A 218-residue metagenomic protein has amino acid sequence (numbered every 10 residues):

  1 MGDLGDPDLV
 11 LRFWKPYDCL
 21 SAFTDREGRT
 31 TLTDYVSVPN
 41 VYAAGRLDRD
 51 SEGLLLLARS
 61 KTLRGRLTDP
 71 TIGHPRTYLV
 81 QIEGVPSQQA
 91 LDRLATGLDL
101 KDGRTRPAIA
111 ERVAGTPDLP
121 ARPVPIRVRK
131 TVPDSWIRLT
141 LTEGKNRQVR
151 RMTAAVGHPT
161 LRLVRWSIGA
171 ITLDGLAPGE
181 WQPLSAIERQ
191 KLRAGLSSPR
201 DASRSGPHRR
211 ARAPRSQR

Functional and structural regions predicted by a protein language model:
M1-R200, R212, Q217-R218: RNA pseudouridine synthases
H208-R210: Short, intrinsically disordered, low-complexity terminal segments
